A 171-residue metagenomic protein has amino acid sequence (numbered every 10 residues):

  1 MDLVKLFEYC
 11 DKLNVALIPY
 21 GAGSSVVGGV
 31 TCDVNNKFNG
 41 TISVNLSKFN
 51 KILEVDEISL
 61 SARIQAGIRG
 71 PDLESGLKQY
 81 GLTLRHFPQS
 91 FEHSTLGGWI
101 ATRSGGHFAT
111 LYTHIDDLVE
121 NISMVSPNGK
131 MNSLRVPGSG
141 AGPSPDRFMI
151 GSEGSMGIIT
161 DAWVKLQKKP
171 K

Functional and structural regions predicted by a protein language model:
M1-S47: Glycine-rich N-terminal segment of FAD-binding domains in flavoprotein oxidoreductases, spanning the beta-loop-helix
N50-K171: FAD-binding subdomain of flavoenzyme oxidoreductases
